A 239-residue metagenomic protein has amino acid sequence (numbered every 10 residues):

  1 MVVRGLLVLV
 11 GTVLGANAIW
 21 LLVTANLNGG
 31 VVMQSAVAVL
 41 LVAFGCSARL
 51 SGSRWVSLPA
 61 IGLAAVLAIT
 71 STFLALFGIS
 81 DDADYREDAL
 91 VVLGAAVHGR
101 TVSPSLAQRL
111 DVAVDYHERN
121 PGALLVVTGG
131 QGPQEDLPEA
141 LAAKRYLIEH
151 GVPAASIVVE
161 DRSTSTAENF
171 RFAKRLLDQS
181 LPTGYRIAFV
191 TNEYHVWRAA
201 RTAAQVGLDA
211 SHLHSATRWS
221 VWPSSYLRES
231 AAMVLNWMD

Functional and structural regions predicted by a protein language model:
V2-R49: Membrane-embedded alpha-helical segments of integral membrane proteins
L6, V10, P59-L63, R228: Hydrophobic alpha-helical transmembrane segments of polytopic
W20, F73-L76, L235: Membrane-water interface at transmembrane helix exits
W20, W55, W197, W219-W222 (+1 more regions): A residue-identity detector for tryptophan
M33, I69-R228: A structural signal for short, hydrophobic/glycine-enriched beta-strand patches
L50-W55, E193: Alpha-helix N-cap/helix-start capping motif
R54-A75: Internal/C-terminal transmembrane anchor helices
S224-A231, L235-M238: Membrane-interacting alpha-helical segments
